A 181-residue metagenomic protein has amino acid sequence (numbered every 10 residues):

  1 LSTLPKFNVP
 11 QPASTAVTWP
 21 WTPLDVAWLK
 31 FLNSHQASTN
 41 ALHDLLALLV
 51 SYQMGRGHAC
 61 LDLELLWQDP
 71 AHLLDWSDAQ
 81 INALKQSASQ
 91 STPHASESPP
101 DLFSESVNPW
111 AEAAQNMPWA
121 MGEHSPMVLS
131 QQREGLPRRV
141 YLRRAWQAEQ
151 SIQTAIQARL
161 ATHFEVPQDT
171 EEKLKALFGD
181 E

Functional and structural regions predicted by a protein language model:
L1-E181: Helicase P-loop NTPase motor core of nucleic-acid translocases
